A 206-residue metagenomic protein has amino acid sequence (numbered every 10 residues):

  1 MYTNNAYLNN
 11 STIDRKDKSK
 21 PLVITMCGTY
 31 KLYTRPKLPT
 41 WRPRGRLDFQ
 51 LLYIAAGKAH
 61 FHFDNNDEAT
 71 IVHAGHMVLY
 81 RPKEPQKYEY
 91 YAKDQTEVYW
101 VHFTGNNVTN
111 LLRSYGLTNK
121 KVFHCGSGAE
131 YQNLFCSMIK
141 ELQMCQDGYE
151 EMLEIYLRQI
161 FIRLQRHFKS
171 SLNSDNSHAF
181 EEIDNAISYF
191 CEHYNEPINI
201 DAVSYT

Functional and structural regions predicted by a protein language model:
M1-I71, A92, Y115, N119-V122: Generic protein-terminus/edge-of-domain signal
V72-P85: Conserved metal-binding segment of the jelly-roll/cupin
K83-N107: Ligand-binding loop in jelly-roll beta-barrel domains
N110-D175, S188: Amphipathic alpha-helical segments enriched in hydrophobic/aromatic residues interleaved with Lys/Arg
H193-P197: Short helix/strand-capping hinge loops at secondary-structure junctions that flank key functional elements
Y205-T206: Conserved small/polar residues in nucleotide/adenosyl-binding loops
